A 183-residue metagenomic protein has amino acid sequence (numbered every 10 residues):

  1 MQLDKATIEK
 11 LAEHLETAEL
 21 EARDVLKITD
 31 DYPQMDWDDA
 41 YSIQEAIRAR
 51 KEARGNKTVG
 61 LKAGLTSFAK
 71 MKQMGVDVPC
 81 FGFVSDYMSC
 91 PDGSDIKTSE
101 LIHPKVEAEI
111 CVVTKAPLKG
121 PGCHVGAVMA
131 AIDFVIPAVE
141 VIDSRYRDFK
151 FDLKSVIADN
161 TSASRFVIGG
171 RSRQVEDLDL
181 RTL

Functional and structural regions predicted by a protein language model:
Q2-L183: Catalytic-core "active-site belt" of small-molecule-metabolizing enzymes, emphasizing His/Asp/Glu-rich regions
